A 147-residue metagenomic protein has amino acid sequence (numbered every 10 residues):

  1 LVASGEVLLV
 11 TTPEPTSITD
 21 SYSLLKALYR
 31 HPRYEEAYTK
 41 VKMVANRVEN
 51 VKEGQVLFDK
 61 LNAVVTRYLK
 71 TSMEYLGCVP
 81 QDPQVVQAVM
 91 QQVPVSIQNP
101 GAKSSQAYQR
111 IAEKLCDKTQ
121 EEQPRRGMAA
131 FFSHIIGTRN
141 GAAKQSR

Functional and structural regions predicted by a protein language model:
A3-S4, T71: Short, structured coil segments at secondary-structure junctions
S4-K26, K52-G54: Conserved Switch II/interswitch segment of TRAFAC-class P-loop GTPases
T11-P13, V41-V56, C78-V85, P100: G-domain G4 guanine-recognition motif of GTPases
I18-V41, N50: Conserved C-terminal guanine-recognition region of P-loop GTPase G domains, centered on the G4
A27-H31, R47, V64-S72, D82 (+2 more regions): Conserved, well-folded catalytic cores of nucleic-acid-processing and energy-transducing macromolecular machines
R67-P94, Y108: Beta-strand-loop-alpha "switch" segments that mediate conformational coupling across diverse proteins
P94-R147: NTP-binding/hydrolysis catalytic cores, primarily Walker-type P-loop NTPases
